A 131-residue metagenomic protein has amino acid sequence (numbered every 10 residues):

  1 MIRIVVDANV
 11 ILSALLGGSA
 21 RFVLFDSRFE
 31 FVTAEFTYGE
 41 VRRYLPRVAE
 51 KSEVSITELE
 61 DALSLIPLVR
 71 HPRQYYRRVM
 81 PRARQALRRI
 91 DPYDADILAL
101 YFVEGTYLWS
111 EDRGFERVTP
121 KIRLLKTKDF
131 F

Functional and structural regions predicted by a protein language model:
M1-T33, K51: Short, well-structured N-terminal submotif of metal-dependent ribonuclease cores
V10-I11, T37, I97, G114-F115: Alpha-helix capping/helix-boundary segments
S13-L15, V54, R88-D91: Short gly/ser/thr-rich secondary-structure transition/capping motifs
G18-R21, P46-R47, I122-L124: Short, glycine/charged-enriched secondary-structure capping and boundary segments
A20-F25, E60, I97-L98: Short amphipathic alpha-helical segments and helix-helix/interface helices
D26-R28, V32-Q85: PIN-domain endoribonuclease scaffold, especially VapC-family toxins
T33-A34, F102-F131: Acidic, PIN/NYN-like endoribonuclease modules and their adjacent C-terminal/linker elements
V69-Y107, R113: Active-site neighborhoods of divalent-metal-dependent phosphate/nucleic-acid chemistry enzymes
